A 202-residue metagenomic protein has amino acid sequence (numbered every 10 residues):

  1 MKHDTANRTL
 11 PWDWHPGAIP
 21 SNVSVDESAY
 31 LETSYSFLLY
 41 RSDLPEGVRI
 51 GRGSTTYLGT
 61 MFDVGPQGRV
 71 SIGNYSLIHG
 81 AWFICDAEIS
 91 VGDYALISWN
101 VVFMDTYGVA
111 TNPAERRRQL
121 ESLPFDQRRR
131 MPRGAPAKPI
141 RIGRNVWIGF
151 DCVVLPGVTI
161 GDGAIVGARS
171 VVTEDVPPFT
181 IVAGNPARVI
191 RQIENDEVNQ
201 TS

Functional and structural regions predicted by a protein language model:
M1-V154, D162, P178, A187-S202: Domain-scale signature associated with acetyltransferase and cell-envelope carbohydrate enzymes
P156, E174: Conserved coupling/switch loop of ABC ATPases
V166: Binuclear metal-ion centers of metallo-dependent hydrolases, dominated by the metallo-beta-lactamase
S170: Glycine-rich GHKL/ HATPase_c ATP-binding element in histidine kinases
